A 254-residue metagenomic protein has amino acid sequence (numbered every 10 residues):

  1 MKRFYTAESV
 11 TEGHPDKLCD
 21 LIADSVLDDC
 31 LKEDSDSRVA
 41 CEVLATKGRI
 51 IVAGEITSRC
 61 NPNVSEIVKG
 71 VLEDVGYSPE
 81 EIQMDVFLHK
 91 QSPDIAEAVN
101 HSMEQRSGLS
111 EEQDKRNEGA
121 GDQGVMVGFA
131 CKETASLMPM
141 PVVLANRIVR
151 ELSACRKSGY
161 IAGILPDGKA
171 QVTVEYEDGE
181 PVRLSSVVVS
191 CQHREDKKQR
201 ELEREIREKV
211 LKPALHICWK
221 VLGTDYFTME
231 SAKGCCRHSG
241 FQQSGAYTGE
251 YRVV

Functional and structural regions predicted by a protein language model:
M1-A40: N-terminal, positively charged regions that mediate nucleic acid binding
T6, G48, E66, E73 (+1 more regions): Glycine-rich, mobile lid/loop segments that gate access to catalytic sites or pores
E12, G54, C191: Short glycine-centered, acidic/aromatic-flanked micro-motifs in structured strand/loop junctions that mark active-site
H14, L18, I22-V26, C30 (+5 more regions): Hydrophobic face of amphipathic alpha-helices
A40-S58: Short, charge-patterned binding micro-sites
E55-P62, K233-R252: Short glycine/threonine-rich loop-to-helix capping motif typified by GTGT followed within a few residues by an Asp-Pro
S58-L72: Active-site-surrounding "flap" and adjacent substrate/cofactor-binding loops of secreted or lumenal enzymes, prototyped
